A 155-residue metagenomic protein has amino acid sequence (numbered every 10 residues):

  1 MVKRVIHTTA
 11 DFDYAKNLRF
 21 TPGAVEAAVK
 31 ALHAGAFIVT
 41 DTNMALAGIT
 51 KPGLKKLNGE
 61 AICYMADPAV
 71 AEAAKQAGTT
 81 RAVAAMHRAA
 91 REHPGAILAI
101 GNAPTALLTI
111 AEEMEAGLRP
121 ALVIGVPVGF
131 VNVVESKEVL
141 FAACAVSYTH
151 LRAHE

Functional and structural regions predicted by a protein language model:
M1-R4: N-terminal glycine-rich anion-binding loops that anchor highly charged ligand groups
T8-K16, A71-A73, L122: Short, basic, glycine/proline-bearing loop/turn elements
K16-A31: A short, well-structured juxtamembrane/interface segment
H33-A36, K56-E60, E92-A96, G117-A121 (+1 more regions): Short coil/turn connectors at secondary-structure junctions
I38-T40: Short hydrophobic beta-strand that contains or immediately precedes a catalytic carboxylate
L54-E92: Long, charge-dense
T80-S136: Long, charge-patterned amphipathic alpha-helical coiled-coil/hairpin "stalk" segments used as oligomerization
T149-E155: Conserved small/polar residues in nucleotide/adenosyl-binding loops
